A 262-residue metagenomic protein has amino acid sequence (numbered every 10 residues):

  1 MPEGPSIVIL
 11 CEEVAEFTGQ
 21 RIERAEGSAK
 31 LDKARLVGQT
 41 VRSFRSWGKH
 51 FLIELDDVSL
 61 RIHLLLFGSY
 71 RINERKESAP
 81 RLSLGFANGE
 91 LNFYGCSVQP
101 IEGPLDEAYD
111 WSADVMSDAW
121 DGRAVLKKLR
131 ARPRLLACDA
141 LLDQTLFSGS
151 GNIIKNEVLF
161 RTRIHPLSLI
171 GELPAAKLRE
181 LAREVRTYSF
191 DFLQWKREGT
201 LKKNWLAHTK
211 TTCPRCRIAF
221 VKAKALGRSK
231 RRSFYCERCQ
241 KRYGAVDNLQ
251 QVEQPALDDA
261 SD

Functional and structural regions predicted by a protein language model:
M1-D262: Structured catalytic/nucleic-acid-binding cores of DNA maintenance enzymes
